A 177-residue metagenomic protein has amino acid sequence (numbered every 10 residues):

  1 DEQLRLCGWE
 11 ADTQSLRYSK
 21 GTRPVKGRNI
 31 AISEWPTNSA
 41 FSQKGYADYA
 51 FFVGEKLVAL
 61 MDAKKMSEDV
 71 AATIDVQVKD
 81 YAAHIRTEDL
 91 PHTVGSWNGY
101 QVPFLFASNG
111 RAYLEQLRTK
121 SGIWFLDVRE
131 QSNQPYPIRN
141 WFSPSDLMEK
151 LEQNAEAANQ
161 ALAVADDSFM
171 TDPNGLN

Functional and structural regions predicted by a protein language model:
D1-N177: ATP-dependent helicase/translocase motor core
